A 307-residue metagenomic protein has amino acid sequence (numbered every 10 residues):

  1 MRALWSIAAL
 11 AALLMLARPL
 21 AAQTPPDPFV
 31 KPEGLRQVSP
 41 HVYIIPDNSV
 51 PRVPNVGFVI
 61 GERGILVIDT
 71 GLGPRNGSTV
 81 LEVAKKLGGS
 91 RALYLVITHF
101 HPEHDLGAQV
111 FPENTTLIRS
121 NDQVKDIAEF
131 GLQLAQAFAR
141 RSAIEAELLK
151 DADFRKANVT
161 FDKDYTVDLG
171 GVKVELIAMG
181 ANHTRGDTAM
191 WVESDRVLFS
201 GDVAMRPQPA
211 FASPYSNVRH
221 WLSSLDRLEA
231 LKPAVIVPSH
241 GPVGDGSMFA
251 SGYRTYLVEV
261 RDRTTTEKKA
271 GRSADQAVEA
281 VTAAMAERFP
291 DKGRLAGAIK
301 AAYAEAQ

Functional and structural regions predicted by a protein language model:
M1-L4: Positively charged n-region of N-terminal signal peptides that target proteins for export
S6-P19: Bacterial N-terminal signal peptides
Q23-P25, A230-L231, V243-Q307: Accessory terminal helices/loops
P25, V30-E33, Q37-V38, K125-M179 (+4 more regions): Metallo-beta-lactamase
R36-V83, T188-D202: Conserved beta-strand hairpin/beta-sheet module of binuclear metal-dependent hydrolase folds, prominently
H41, V59, D69, A84 (+10 more regions): Divalent metal-coordination and catalytic microenvironments
E62-L66, P74-R119: Active-site metal-binding motif and surrounding structural segment of the metallo-beta-lactamase
G64-L66, T70-P74, T166, K173-E259: Metallo-beta-lactamase
